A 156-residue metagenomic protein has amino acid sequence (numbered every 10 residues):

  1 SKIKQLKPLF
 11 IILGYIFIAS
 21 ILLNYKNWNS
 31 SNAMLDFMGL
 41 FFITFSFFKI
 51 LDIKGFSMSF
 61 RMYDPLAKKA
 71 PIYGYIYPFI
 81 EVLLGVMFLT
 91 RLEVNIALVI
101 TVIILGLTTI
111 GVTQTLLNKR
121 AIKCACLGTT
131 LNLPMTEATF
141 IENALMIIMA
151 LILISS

Functional and structural regions predicted by a protein language model:
K2-S156: Membrane-interfacial helix-loop segments of redox and metal-homeostasis proteins, especially TM-loop-TM junctions
